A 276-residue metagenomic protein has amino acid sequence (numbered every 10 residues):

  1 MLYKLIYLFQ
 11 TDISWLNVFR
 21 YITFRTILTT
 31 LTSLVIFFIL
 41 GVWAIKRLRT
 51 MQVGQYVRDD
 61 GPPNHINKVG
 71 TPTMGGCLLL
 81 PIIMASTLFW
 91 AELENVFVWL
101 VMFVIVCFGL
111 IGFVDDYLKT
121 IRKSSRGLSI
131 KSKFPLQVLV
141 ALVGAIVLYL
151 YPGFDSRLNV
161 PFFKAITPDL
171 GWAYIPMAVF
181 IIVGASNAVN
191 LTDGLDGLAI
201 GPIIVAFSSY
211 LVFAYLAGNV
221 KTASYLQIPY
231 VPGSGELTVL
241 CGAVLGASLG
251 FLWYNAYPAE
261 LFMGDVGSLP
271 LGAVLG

Functional and structural regions predicted by a protein language model:
L2-W43, L79-L110, G144-L150, S156-F163 (+2 more regions): Alpha-helical transmembrane segments
Y3-I13, T50-M51, P63-I66, M74: N-terminal structured helix/loop subdomain that forms the ligand-binding/catalytic interface in diverse enzymes
W43-K68, Y117-R126: Cytosolic, membrane-interface loops and tails of multi-pass inner-membrane proteins
K68-L80, K131-V140: Select subsegments of transmembrane alpha-helices in polytopic membrane proteins, especially boundary-proximal
G75, D116, D265: Divalent metal-coordination and catalytic microenvironments
E94-M102, I121-L136: Membrane-interfacial loop-to-helix junctions in multi-pass inner-membrane proteins
G112-V114: Conserved ATP-binding subdomain of kinase catalytic cores across diverse folds
K119-S129, V160-P168: Membrane interface segments of multi-pass transport proteins and intramembrane proteases
